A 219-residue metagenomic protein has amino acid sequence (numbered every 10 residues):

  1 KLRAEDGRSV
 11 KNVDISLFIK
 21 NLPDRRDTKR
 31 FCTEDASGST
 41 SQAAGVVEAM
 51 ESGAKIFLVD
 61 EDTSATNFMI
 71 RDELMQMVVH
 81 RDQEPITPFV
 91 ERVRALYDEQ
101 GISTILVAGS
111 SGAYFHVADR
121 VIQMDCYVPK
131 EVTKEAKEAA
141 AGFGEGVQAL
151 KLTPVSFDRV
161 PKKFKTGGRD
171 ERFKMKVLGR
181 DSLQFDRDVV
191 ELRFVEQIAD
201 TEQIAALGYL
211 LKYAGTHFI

Functional and structural regions predicted by a protein language model:
K1, C32-D35, K55, Q100-T104 (+1 more regions): Structural beta-strand/beta-sheet cores of well-ordered domains, especially the beta-sheet scaffolds that support
K1-D35, I70: P-loop NTPase switch/communication element
I15-I19, L58-I70, M175-S182: A glycine-rich, aromatic-flanked flexible loop/lid motif
C32-S39, V79-I86, Q100, T104-A108 (+2 more regions): Hydrophobic alpha-helical scaffolding
S37-M50: Conserved alpha-helical scaffold flanking the Walker A/P-loop in AAA+ ATPase domains
G45-E48, R92-A95, A206-L210: Alpha-helical scaffold segments in soluble metabolic enzymes
A49-V93, Y97-E99, S110-K137: Conserved P-loop NTPase nucleotide-binding/switch module
D98-G101, V107-I219: Conserved NTP phosphate-binding and transfer environment spanning the P-loop NTPase/kinase superfamily
